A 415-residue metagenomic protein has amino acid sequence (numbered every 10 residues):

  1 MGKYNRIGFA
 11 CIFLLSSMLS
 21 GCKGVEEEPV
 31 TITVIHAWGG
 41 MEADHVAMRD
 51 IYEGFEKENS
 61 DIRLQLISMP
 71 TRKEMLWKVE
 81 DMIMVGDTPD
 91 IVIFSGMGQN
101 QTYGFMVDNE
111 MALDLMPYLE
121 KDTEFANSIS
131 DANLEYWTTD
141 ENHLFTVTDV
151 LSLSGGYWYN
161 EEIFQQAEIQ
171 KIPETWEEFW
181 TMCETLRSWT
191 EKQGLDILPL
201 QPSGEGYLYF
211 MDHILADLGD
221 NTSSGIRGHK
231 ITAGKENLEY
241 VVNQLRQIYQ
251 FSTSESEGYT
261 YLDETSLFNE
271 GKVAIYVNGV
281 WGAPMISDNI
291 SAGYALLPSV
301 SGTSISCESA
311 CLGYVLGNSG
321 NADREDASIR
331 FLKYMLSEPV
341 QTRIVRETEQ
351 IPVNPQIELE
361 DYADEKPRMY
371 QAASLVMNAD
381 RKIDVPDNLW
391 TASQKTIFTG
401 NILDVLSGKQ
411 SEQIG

Functional and structural regions predicted by a protein language model:
E28-M41, I62-I67, I91, F145: Short, well-ordered beta-strand elements
E53, K57-E58, R63-Q65, V85 (+5 more regions): Extracytoplasmic/periplasmic substrate-recognition and gating elements
E58-D131, Q165-A167, K171-E174, L267 (+2 more regions): Extracytoplasmic "Venus flytrap"/periplasmic binding protein-like
M97-S154, D217, S291-A295, D364-K366 (+1 more regions): Hinge/lid segment of periplasmic solute-binding proteins
L113-I129, T190-E191, L198-L200, G204 (+3 more regions): Short, solvent-exposed loop/beta-turn-alpha elements that line the ligand-binding surface or hinge of extracytoplasmic
I129-A132, A295, R346-G400, D404: Long, aromatic- and glycine/proline-rich binding clefts that accommodate carbohydrate-like moieties
Y136-V150, G155, W180-K230: Extracytoplasmic/periplasmic solute-binding protein
M182-T185, R227-G258: Glycine-centered hinge/linker elements that transmit conformational signals in sensory and ligand-binding systems
